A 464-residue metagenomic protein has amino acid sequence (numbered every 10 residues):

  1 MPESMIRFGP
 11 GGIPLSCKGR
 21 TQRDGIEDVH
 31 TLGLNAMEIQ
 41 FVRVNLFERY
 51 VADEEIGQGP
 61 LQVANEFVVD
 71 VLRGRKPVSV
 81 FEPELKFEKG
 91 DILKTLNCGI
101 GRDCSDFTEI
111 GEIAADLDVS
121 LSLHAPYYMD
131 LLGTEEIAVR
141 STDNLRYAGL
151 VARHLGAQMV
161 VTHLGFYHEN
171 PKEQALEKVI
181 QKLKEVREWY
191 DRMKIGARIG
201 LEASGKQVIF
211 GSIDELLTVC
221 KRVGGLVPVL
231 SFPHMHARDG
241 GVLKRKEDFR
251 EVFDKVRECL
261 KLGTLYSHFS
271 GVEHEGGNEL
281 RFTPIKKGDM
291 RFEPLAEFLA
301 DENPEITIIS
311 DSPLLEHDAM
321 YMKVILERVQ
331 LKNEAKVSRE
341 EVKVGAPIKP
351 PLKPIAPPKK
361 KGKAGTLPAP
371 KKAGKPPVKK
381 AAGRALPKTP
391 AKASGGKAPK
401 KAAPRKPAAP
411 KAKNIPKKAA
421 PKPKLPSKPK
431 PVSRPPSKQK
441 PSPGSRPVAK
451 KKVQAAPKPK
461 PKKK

Functional and structural regions predicted by a protein language model:
M1-A125, L131, E136-T142, R146 (+4 more regions): N-terminal pre-domain/capping segments
S4-F8, G33-N35, A115-L121, L155-Q158 (+4 more regions): Short, well-ordered coil/turn segments that N-cap beta-strands
G11-L15, Q40-V44, P126-D130, G165-Y167 (+4 more regions): Active-site beta-loop-alpha junctions enriched in small/polar residues
P14-S16, E173, F210-I213, V229 (+1 more regions): Gly/Pro-rich active-site loop or hairpin
V29, H124, A152, I199 (+3 more regions): Conserved, mostly hydrophobic/aromatic
E38, V161, V229, H268 (+1 more regions): Conserved beta-strand positions in the central sheet of alpha/beta enzyme cores
A115-D116, P126-L230: Active-site acidic/histidine proton-transfer and metal-coordination neighborhood in alpha/beta enzyme cores
P350-K464: Intrinsically disordered, Lys/Arg-rich low-complexity segments
